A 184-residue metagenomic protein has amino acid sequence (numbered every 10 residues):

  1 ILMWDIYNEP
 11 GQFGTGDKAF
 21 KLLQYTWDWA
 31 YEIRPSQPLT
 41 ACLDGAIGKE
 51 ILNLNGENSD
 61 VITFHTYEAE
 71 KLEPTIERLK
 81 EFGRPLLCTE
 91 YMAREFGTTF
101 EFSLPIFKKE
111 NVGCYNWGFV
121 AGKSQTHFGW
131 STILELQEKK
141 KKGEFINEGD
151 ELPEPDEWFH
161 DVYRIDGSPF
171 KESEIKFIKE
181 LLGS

Functional and structural regions predicted by a protein language model:
L2, G11-S184: Substrate-binding clefts and catalytic carboxylate motifs of secreted carbohydrate-active enzymes
Y7: Carbohydrate-associated surface elements
